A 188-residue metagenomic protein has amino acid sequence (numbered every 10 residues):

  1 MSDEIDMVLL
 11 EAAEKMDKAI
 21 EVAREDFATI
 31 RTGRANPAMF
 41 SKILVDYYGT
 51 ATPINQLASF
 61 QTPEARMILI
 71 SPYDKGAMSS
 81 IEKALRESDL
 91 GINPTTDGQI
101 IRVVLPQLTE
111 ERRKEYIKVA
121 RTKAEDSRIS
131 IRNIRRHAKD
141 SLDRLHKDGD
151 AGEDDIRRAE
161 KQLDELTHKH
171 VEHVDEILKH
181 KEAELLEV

Functional and structural regions predicted by a protein language model:
M1-S79: A positional/architectural concept
D3, I101-V188: Positively charged, low-complexity, intrinsically disordered RNA-binding extensions
E25, K83-G91, T122-D126, R136: Short, intrinsically disordered, mixed-charge
T32, L90, K147: Short, conserved catalytic or interaction motifs in soluble domains
G33-A35, T96, N133, H137: Alpha-helix N-cap and coil->helix boundary residues
P37, Y47-E64, T95-I100, Q107 (+1 more regions): Flexible hinge/switch segments at interdomain interfaces of large molecular machines
E64, D74, D89, L105-T109 (+1 more regions): Generic hydrophobic/packing signal
L69-V103: Helix-adjacent hinge/juxtasegments
